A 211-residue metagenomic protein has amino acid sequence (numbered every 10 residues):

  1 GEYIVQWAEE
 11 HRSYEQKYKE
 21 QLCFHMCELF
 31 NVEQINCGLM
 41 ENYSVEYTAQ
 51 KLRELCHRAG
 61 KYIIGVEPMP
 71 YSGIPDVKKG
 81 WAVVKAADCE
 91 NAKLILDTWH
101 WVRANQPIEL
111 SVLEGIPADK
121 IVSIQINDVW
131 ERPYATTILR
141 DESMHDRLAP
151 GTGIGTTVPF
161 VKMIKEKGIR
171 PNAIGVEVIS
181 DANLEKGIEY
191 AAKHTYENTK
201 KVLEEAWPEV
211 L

Functional and structural regions predicted by a protein language model:
G1, C27, K93, D119-R132 (+1 more regions): Non-cysteine beta-strand/loop elements that form the S-adenosyl-L-methionine
G1-L94, R103, V158, G187-Y190 (+3 more regions): Active-site acidic/histidine proton-transfer and metal-coordination neighborhood in alpha/beta enzyme cores
S13, V77-K78, V102-P171, E185-Y190: Gly/Pro-rich active-site loop or hairpin
C27, I64, D97, I124 (+3 more regions): Conserved, mostly hydrophobic/aromatic
Y43, G155, A182: Short alpha-helical
P70, H100, D128-E131, S180: Short, glycine/acidic-enriched loop or turn micro-motifs at the edges of active sites
A87, G168, L203: Active-site catalytic pocket residues across diverse enzymes, especially alpha/beta-hydrolases
P171-I179: Substrate-binding cleft of secreted/luminal carbohydrate-active enzymes
